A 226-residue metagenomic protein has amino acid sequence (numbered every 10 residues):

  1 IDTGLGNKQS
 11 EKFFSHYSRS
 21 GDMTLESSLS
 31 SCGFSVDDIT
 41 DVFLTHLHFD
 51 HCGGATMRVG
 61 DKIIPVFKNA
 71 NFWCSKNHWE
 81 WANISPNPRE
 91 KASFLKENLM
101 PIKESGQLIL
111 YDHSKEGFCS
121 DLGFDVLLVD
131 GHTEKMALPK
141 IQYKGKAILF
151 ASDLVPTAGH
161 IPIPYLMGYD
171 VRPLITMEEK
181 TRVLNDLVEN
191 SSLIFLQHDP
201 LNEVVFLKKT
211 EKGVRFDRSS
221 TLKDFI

Functional and structural regions predicted by a protein language model:
I1-S31, L138-D153: Conserved beta-strand hairpin/beta-sheet module of binuclear metal-dependent hydrolase folds, prominently
T3-G6, L47, N77-H78, G131-T133 (+2 more regions): Active-site metal-binding loops of divalent metal-dependent hydrolases
K8-Q9, D112-K144: Core dinuclear metal-dependent hydrolase active-site scaffold
E11, L154-D170, E211-S219: Active-site gating loops and adjacent loop-to-helix segments of metal-dependent hydrolytic enzymes
S20-F34, D38, V66-L128, E178-R182 (+1 more regions): Metallo-beta-lactamase
I39-D50: Metallo-beta-lactamase
C52-K62, F206-L207: Metal-dependent catalytic neighborhoods of phosphoester/phosphodiester hydrolases
E116-C119, K140-Q142, A147, A158 (+1 more regions): Divalent-metal (often Zn2+) His-rich catalytic cores of metallo-beta-lactamase-fold enzymes
